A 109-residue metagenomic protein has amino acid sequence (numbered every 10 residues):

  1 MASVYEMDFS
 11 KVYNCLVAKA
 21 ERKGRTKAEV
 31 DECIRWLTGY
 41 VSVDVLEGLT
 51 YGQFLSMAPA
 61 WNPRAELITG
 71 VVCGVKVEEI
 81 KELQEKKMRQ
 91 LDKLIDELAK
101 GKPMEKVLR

Functional and structural regions predicted by a protein language model:
M1-R109: A charge-rich, low-complexity, intrinsically flexible signal that marks solvent-exposed coils, linkers, repeats
